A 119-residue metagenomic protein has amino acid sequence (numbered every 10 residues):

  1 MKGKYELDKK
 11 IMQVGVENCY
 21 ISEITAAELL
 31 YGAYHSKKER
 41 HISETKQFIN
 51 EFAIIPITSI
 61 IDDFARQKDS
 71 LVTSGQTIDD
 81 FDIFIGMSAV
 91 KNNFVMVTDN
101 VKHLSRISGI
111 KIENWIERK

Functional and structural regions predicted by a protein language model:
M1-I21, Y31-Q47, R118-K119: Short, well-structured N-terminal submotif of metal-dependent ribonuclease cores
K10, G32, Q67, I107 (+1 more regions): Residues that scaffold the ATP/ADP-binding catalytic core of kinase and kinase-like folds
T25, I60, K102-H103: Alpha-helix capping/helix-boundary segments
E28, D63, R106: Phosphate- and divalent-cation-binding pockets in alpha/beta enzyme and binding domains that engage nucleotide-derived
A53-D99: Active-site neighborhoods of divalent-metal-dependent phosphate/nucleic-acid chemistry enzymes
G86, V90-K119: Acidic, PIN/NYN-like endoribonuclease modules and their adjacent C-terminal/linker elements
